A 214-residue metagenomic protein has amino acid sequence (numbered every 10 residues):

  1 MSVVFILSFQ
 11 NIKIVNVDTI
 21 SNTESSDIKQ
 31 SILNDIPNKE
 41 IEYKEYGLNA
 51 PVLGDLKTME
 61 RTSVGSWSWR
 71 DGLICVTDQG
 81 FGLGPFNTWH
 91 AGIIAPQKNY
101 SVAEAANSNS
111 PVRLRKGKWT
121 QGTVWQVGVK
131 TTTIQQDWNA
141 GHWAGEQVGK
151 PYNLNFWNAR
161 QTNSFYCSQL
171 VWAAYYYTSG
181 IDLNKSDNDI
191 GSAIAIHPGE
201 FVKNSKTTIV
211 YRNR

Functional and structural regions predicted by a protein language model:
M1-V17: Sec-dependent N-terminal signal peptides of Gram-positive bacterial secreted proteins and lipoproteins
V3, R61-S63: A generic local structural motif
I14-R61: Low-complexity, acidic Ser/Thr/Pro-rich repeat tracts that form intrinsically disordered stalk/linker regions of very
E24, D35-E42, T162-R214: Activation targets extended, charge/polar-rich intrinsically disordered C-terminal tails
W67-V129, Y152-T162: Glycine-rich catalytic cores of cysteine/serine-nucleophile enzymes that process amide/ester linkages in cell-envelope
N109, T133, I190: Residue-level detector of flexible, active-site-proximal loop/helix-junction positions within diverse enzyme catalytic
R113-H142, I194-K203, N213: Intrinsically disordered, low-complexity, charged/polar segments
V127-D187: Active-site nucleophile-His-acid catalytic modules used for acyl/amide transfer and hydrolysis across diverse enzymes
